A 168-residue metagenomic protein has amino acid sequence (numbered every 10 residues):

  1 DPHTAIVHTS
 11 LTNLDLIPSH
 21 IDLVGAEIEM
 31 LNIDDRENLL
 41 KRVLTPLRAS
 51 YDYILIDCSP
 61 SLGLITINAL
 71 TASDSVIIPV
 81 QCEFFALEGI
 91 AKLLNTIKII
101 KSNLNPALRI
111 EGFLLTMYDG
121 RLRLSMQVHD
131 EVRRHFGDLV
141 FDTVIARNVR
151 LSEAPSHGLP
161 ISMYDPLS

Functional and structural regions predicted by a protein language model:
D1-A49, L104, L108, V149-I161: P-loop/Walker-type NTP enzyme "switch/lid" segment
R48-V149: Conserved catalytic-core segment of NTP-binding enzymes
P79, P160-Y164: A short, mixed-charge helix-start or loop-turn motif at secondary-structure junctions
P166-S168: Histidine-centered active-site loop/cap adjacent to the catalytic His in serine esterases/O-acetyl transfer systems
